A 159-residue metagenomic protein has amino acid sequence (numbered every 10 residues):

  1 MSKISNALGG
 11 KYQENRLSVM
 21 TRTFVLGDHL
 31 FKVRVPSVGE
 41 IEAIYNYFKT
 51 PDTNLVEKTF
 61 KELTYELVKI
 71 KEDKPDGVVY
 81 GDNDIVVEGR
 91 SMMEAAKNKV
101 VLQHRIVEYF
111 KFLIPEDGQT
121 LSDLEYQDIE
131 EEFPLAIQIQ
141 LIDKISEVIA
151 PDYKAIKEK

Functional and structural regions predicted by a protein language model:
M1-I4, G77-V79: A generic short-segment signal for beta-strand/edge and adjacent turn/coil regions
S2-R16: Extended acidic low-complexity intrinsically disordered regions
V19, H29, R34-K159: Short, surface-exposed, charged amphipathic helix/loop patches that serve as local interaction elements
